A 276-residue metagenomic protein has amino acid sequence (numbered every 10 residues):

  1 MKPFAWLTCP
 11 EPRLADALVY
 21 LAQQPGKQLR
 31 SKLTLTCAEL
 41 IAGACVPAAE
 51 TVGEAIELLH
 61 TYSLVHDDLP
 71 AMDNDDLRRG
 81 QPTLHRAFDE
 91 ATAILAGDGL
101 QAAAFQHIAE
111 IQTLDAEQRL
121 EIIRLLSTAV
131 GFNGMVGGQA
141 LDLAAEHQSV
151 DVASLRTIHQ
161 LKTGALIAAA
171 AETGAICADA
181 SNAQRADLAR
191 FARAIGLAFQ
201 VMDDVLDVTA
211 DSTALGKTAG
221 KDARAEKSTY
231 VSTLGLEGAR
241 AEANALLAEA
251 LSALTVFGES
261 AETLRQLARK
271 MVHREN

Functional and structural regions predicted by a protein language model:
F4, T8-A253, E262-V272: Mg2+-dependent prenyl diphosphate-binding active-site environment of isoprenoid biosynthetic enzymes
